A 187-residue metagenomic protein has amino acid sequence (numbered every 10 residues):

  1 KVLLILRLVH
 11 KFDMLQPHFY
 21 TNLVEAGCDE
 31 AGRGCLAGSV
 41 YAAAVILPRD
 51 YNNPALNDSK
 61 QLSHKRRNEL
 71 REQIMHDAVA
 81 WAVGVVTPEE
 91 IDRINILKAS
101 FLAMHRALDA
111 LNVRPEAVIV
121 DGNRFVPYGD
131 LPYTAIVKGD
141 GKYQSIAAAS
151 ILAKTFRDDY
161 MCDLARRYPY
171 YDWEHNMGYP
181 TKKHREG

Functional and structural regions predicted by a protein language model:
L4-G187: RNase H-like, Mg2+-dependent phosphodiesterase core, and more generally RNA phosphate-backbone-engaging helix-loop
